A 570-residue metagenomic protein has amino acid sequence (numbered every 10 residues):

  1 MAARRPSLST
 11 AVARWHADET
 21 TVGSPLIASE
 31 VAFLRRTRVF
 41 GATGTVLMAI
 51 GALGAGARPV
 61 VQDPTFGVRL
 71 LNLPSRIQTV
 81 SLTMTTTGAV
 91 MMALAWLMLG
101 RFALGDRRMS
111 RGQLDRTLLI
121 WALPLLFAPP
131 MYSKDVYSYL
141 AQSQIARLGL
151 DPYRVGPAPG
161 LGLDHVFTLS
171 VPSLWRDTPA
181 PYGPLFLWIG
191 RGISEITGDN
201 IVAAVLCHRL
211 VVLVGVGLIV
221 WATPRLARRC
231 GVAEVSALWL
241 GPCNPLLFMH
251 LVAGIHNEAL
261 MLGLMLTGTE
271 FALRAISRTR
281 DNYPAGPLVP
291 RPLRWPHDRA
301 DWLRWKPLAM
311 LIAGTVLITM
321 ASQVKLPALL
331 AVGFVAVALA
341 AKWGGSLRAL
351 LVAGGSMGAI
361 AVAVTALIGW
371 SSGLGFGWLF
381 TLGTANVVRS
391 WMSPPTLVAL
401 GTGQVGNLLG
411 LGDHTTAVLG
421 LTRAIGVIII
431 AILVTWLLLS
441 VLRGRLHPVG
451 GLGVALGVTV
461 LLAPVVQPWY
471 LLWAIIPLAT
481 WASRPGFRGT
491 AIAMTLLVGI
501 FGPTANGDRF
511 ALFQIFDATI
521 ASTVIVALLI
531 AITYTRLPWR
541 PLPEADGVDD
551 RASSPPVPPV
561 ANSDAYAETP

Functional and structural regions predicted by a protein language model:
T45, M91-G100, A203-C230, L262-G263 (+2 more regions): Transmembrane-helix motifs of polytopic, lipid-linked glycan transferases
R108-L213: Intramembrane catalytic core of multi-pass membrane enzymes that act on lipidic substrates
R108-Q113, T223-P245, I276: Transmembrane-helix signature of polytopic, membrane-embedded enzymes that assemble or transfer cell-envelope glycans
L218-A222, M261-A300, L456: Specific aromatic-rich, kink-prone transmembrane helix
F248-L251, P287-V335, V454-L461: Membrane-interface alpha helices of multi-pass inner-membrane proteins
L330-V362: Perimembrane helix-loop-helix junctions
A366, T384-L462, Y534-D550, P559: Aromatic/glycine/proline-enriched transmembrane-helix motif characteristic of membrane-embedded glycan-assembly enzymes
A482-P570: Aromatic-enriched
